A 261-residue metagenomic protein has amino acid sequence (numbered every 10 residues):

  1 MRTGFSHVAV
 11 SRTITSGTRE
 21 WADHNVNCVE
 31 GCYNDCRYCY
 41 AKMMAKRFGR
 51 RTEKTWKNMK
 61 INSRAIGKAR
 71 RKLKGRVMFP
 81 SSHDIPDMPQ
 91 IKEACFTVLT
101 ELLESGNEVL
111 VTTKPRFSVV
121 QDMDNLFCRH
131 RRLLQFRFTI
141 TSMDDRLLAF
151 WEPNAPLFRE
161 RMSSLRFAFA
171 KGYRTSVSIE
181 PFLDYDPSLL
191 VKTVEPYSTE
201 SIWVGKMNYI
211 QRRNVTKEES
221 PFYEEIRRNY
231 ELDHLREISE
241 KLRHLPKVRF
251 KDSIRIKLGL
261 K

Functional and structural regions predicted by a protein language model:
M1-R76: N-terminal [4Fe-4S]-dependent radical SAM core
C28-G31, H83, R255: Short polar catalytic/cofactor-binding loops
N34, R47, T52, R64 (+4 more regions): Residues in flexible loops and secondary-structure boundaries
Y38, N214-K217, K261: Short aromatic-enriched loop/helix-cap "lid" or pocket-rim segments at secondary-structure transitions that line
K54-K57, S220, I256: Residue-level signal for alpha-helical context at structural boundaries
N62-L242: Conserved AdoMet/S-adenosylmethionine-binding subsite of the radical SAM
L235-K261: C-terminal accessory regions of radical SAM enzymes
